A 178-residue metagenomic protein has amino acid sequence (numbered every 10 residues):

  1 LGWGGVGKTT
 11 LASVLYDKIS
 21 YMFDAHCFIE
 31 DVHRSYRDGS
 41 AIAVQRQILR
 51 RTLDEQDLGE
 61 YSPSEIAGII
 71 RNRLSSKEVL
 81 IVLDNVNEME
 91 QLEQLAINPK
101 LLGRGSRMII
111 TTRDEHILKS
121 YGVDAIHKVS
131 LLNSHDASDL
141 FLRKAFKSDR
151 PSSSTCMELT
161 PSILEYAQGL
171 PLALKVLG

Functional and structural regions predicted by a protein language model:
L1-G2, I29-D31, Y61-I69, A96-K100 (+3 more regions): Short amphipathic alpha-helical segments embedded in low-complexity Lys/Glu-rich regions
L1-V6, T10-G68: Post-nucleotide-binding-loop coupling segment downstream of the phosphate-binding loop, primarily in RecA-like P-loop
G2-T10, S75, S134, E165: P-loop NTP-binding cores centered on the Walker
V6-L15, I81, I97, T155-E158 (+1 more regions): Accessory end-domains appended to solenoid repeat scaffolds used in host defense
T9, D84, L170: Short, conserved phosphate/pyrophosphate- and ester-handling motifs at nucleotide-, phospho-/glycolipid
V14-D24, S64-L132: A conserved switch/coupling segment of P-loop NTPase cores
Y36, M89-N98, S148-S154: Leucine-rich repeat
I48-E60, R104-S106, D114-G178: Non-catalytic, charged helical/coil tracts that couple and regulate nucleotide-powered enzyme cores
